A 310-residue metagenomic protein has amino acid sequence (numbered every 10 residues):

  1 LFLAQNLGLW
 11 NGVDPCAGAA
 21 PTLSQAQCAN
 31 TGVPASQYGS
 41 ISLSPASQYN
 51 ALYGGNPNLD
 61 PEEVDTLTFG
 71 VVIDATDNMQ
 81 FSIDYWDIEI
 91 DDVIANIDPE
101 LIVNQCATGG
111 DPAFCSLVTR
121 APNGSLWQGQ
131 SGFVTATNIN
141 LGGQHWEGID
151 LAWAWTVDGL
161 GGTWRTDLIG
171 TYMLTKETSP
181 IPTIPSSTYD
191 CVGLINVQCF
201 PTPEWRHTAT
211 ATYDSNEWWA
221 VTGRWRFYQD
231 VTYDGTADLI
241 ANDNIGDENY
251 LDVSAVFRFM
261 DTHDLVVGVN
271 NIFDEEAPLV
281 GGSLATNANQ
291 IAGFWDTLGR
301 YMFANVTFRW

Functional and structural regions predicted by a protein language model:
L1-S82, V134-I149, T156, P201-W205 (+1 more regions): Outer-membrane beta-barrel signature, preferentially recognizing the C-terminal barrel domain of Gram-negative
F2-L7, I97-A107, P182-D190, A237-I245 (+1 more regions): Flexible, surface-exposed loop regions and adjacent strand-edge segments of Gram-negative outer-membrane beta-barrel
E62-E63, H145, L160, T202-W205 (+5 more regions): A structural signal for short secondary-structure junctions
G70-V72, A152-A154, S254-V256, G268: Residues within well-ordered beta-strands of beta-sheet-rich folds
I73-A75, W155-V157, Y213-S215, W225 (+2 more regions): Residue-level signature of outer-membrane beta-barrel architecture
Q80, D84-G235: Gram-negative outer-membrane beta-barrel transporters
Q80, D91, L174-K176, R226-D234 (+1 more regions): C-terminal beta-signal and adjacent terminal beta-strands/loops of Gram-negative outer-membrane beta-barrel proteins
T222-R226, D230-S254: Generic long, charged, amphipathic alpha-helical segments
